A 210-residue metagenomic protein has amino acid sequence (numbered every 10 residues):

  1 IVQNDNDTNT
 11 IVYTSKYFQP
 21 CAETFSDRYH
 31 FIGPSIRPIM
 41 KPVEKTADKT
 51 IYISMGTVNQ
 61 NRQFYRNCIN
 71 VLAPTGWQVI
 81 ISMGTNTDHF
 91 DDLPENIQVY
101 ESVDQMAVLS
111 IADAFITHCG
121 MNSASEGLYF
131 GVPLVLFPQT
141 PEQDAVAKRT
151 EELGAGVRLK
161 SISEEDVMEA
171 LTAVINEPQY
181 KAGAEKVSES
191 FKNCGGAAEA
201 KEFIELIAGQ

Functional and structural regions predicted by a protein language model:
I1-T50, M55-N67, A73-Q78: Nucleotide-sugar-dependent glycosyltransferase catalytic domains
Q60-I81, E101, Q105, L109-A114 (+1 more regions): C-terminal substrate/ligand-recognition segments
G76, M83, T87-S102: Nucleotide-activated donor-binding/catalytic signature segment of Leloir-type glycosyltransferases, i.e., the conserved
Y100-R149: A donor-sugar binding/catalytic signature common to diverse glycosyltransferases and related nucleotide-sugar
I116-G120, F137, K160, E164-V167 (+1 more regions): C-terminal module of multi-pass small-molecule transporters
P141-A170: Change "using UDP/GDP/dTDP sugars" to "using nucleotide sugars
D166-Q210: C-terminal amphipathic helix plus adjacent low-complexity, charged tail appended to glycosyltransferase catalytic
